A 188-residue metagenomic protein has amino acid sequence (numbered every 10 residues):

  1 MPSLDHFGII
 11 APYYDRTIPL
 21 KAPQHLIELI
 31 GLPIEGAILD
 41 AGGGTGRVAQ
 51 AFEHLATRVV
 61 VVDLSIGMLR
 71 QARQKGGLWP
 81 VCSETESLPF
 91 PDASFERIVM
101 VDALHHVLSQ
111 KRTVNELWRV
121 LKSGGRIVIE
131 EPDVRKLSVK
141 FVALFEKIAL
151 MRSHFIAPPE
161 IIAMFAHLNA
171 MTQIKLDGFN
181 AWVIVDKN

Functional and structural regions predicted by a protein language model:
M1-P33, R47, M68-Q71, V142-F145: Conserved class I S-adenosyl-L-methionine
T17-I18, V48, V128-V183: C-terminal alpha-helical "lid/dimerization" subdomain adjacent to the S-adenosyl-L-methionine
A37, G124-R126: Short glycine-centered segments of the SAM/dcSAM-binding site in methyltransferase folds
L39-A41, T45-S87: Class I SAM-dependent methyltransferase SAM/SAH-binding core
V99: A conserved beta-strand element that flanks and buttresses the S-adenosyl-L-methionine
D102-A103: Short catalytic micro-motifs in class I SAM-dependent methyltransferases
K111-S123: A short glycine-rich, Lys/Arg-flanked "PGG" loop and its adjoining helix->strand segment in the class I
I184-N188: C-terminal lobe and adjacent flexible extensions of AdoMet/dcAdoMet transferase-like proteins
